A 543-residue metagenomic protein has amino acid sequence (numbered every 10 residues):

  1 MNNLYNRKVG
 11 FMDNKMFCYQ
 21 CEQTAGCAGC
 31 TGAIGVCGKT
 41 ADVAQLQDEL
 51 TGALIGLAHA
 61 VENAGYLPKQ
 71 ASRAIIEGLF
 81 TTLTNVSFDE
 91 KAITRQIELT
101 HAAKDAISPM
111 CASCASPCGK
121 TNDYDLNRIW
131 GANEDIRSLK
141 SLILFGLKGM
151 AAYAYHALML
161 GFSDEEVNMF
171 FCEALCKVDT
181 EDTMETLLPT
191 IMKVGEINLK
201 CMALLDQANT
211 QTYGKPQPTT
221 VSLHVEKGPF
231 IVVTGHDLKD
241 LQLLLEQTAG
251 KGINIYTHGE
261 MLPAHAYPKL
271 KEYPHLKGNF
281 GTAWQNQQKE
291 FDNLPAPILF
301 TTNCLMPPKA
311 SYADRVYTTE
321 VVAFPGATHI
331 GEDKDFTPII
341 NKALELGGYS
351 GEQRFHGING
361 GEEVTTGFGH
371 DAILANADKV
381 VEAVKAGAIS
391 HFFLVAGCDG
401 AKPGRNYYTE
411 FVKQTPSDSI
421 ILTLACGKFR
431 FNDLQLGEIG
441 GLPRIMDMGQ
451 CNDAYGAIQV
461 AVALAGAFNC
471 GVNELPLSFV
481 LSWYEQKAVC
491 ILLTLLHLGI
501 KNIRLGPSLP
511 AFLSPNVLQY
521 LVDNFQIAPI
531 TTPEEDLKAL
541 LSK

Functional and structural regions predicted by a protein language model:
M1-F11: Short, Lys/Arg-enriched N-terminal segments with co-localized hydrophobic residues within the first ~10-30 amino acids
F11-V43, Q47-D48, G52-H59, Y66 (+2 more regions): Anaerobic metallocofactor- and corrinoid-dependent redox/one-carbon enzyme cores, especially those from methanogenesis
L54-T212: Electropositive, gly/pro-rich neighborhoods at or near active sites that engage anionic ligands
